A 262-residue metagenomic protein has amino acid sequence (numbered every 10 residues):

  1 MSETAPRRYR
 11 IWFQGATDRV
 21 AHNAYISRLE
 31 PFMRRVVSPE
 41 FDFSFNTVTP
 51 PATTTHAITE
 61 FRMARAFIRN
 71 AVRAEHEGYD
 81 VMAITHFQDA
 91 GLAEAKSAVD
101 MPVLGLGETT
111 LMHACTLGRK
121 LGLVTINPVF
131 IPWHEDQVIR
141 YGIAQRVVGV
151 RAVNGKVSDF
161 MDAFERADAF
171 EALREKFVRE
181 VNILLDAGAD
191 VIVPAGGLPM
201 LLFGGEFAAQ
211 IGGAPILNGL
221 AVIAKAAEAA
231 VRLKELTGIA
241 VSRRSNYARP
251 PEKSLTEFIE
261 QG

Functional and structural regions predicted by a protein language model:
M1-R62, V129-A167: N-terminal glycine-rich anion-binding loop in soluble enzyme alpha/beta folds
N23-A24, T116-V153, A230-G262: Short, glycine-/small-residue-rich phosphate/pyrophosphate-handling segment
H56-R73, E171-R179: Glycine-rich, highly charged phosphate/nucleotide-binding loops
I68-H113, L117: Glycine/small-residue-rich loop that forms an oxyanion/phosphate-binding "nest" at active or ligand-binding sites
L92-L104, L202-V222: Short acidic, glycine/proline-enriched helix-loop-strand junctions
L106-L111, I126-V129, G219-A224: Short, acidic/turn-prone active-site loops that include or flank metal/cofactor- and phosphate-binding residues
R140-G196, F203-G204: Active-site rim beta-loop-alpha module in soluble metabolic enzymes
I216-T237: Short, flexible loop segments at boundaries between secondary-structure elements
